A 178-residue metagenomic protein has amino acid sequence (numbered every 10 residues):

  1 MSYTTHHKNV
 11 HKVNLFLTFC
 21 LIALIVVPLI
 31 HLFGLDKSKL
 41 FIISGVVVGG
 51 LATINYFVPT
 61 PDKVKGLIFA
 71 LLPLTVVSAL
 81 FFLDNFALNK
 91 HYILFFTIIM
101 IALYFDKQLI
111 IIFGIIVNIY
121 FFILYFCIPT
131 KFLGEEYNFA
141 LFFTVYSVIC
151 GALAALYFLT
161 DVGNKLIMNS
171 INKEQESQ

Functional and structural regions predicted by a protein language model:
M1-K8: Short, Lys/Arg-rich, polar N-terminal cytosolic tail immediately upstream of the first transmembrane signal-anchor
H6, L51, F81, A102-L103 (+3 more regions): General secondary-structure edge motif
K8-N14, A155, E176: Non-transmembrane, amphipathic alpha-helical segments
H11-F86, I93-M100, V117-I119: Hydrophobic transmembrane alpha-helices and their membrane-interface boundaries in multi-pass, membrane-anchored
V26-V47, K107-M168: Alpha-helical transmembrane segments and their interfaces in multipass membrane proteins
H91, F95-I99, Y146-L153: Alpha-helical transmembrane segments of multi-pass membrane proteins
F95-I112: Canonical bilayer-spanning transmembrane alpha-helix
G163, S170-Q178: Heptad-repeat alpha-helical coiled-coil signal-transmission segments
